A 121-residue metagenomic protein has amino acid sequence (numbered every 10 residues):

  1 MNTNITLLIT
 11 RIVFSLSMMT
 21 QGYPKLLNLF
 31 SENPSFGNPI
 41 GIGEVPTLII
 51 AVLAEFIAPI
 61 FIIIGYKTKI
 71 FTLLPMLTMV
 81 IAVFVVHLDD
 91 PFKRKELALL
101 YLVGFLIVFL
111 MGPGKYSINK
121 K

Functional and structural regions predicted by a protein language model:
M1-L27, V45-L53, I57, I63-K121: Extended, low-polarity transmembrane helix blocks
L26-G43: Membrane-interface interhelical connector segments
